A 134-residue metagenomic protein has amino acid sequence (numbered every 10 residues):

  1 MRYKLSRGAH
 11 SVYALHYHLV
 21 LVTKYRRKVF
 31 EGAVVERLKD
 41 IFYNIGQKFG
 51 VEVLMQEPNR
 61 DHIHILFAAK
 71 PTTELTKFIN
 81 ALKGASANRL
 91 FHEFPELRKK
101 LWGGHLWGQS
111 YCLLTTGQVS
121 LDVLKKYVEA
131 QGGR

Functional and structural regions predicted by a protein language model:
M1-R134: Basic nucleic-acid-binding interfaces
